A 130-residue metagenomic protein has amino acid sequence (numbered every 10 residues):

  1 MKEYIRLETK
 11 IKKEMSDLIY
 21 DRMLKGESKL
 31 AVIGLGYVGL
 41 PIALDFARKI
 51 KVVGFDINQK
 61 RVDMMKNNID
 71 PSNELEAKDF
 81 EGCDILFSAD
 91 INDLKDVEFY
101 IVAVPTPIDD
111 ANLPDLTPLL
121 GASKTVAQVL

Functional and structural regions predicted by a protein language model:
M1-L130: Structural/interface elements that position substrates and couple domains in central-metabolism enzymes
